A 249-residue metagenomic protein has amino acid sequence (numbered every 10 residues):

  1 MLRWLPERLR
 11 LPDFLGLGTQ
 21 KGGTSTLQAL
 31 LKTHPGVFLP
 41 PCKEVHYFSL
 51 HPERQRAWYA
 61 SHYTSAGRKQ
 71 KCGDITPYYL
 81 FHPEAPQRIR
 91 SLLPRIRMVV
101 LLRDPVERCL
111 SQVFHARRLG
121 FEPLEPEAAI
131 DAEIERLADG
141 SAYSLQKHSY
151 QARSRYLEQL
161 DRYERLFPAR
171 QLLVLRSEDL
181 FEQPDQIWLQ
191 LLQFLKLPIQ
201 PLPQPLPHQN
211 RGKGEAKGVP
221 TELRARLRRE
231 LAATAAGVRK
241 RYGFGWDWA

Functional and structural regions predicted by a protein language model:
M1-F81, S91-I96, P105-E133, L137-A142 (+1 more regions): PAPS-dependent sulfotransferase catalytic core
G23-T24, G73, I89, M98 (+6 more regions): Generic structural signal for small/hydrophobic residues in well-ordered secondary structure, especially within
C42, D161-G237, G243-A249: The conserved 3'-phosphoadenosine-5'-phosphosulfate
E53-R56, H82-P83, L157, T221-R224 (+1 more regions): Structural motif corresponding to alpha-helix initiation and N-cap regions
R56-A60, P86, L160-D161, A235: Generic structural signal for well-ordered alpha-helices, preferentially at hydrophobic/aromatic core positions
P77-F81, A152-R153, D179-P184: Acidic, metal-coordinating catalytic cores used for nucleic-acid/nucleotide bond scission and strand-transfer chemistry
E84-I89, I187: Distinct, well-ordered alpha-helical segments
K147-R155: Acceptor-substrate binding/catalytic loop of class I
